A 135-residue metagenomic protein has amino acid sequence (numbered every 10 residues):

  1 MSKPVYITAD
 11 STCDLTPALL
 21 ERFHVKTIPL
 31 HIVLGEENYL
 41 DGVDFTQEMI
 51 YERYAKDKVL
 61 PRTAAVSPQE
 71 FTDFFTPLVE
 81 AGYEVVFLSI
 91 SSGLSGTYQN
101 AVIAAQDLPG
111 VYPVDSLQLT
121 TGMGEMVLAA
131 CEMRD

Functional and structural regions predicted by a protein language model:
M1-P4: Extreme N-terminus of proteins, especially the signal/transit-peptide cleavage junction and the first residues
Y6-S67: N-terminal glycine-rich anion-binding loop in soluble enzyme alpha/beta folds
I7-A9, A64, F87, Y112-D115: General beta-strand structural signal in soluble alpha/beta enzymes
A9-T12, L30, I90-S91, S116-L117 (+1 more regions): Fold-independent oxyanion-binding glycine-rich loops and adjacent beta-strand/coil segments at enzyme active sites
A18, M49, R53, D73 (+3 more regions): Alpha-helical scaffold segments in soluble metabolic enzymes
R22, R53, D57, L78-A81 (+2 more regions): Change "in soluble alpha/beta enzymes" to "in soluble alpha/beta proteins
K58-V59, A65-I103: Glycine-rich phosphate- or other oxyanion-binding loops that anchor nucleotides, phosphorylated ligands
V86, L94-D135: Active-site histidine-anchored catalytic micro-motif
